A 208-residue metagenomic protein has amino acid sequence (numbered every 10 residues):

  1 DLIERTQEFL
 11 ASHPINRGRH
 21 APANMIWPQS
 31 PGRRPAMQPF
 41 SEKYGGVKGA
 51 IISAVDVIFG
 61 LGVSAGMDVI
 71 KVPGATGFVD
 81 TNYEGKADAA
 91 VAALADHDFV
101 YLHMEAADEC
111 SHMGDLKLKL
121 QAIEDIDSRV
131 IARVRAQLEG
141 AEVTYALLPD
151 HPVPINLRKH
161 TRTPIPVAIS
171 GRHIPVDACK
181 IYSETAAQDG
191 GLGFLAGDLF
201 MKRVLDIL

Functional and structural regions predicted by a protein language model:
D1-L208: Feature captures the catalytic ectodomains and active-site-proximal regions of enzymes that hydrolyze or transfer
